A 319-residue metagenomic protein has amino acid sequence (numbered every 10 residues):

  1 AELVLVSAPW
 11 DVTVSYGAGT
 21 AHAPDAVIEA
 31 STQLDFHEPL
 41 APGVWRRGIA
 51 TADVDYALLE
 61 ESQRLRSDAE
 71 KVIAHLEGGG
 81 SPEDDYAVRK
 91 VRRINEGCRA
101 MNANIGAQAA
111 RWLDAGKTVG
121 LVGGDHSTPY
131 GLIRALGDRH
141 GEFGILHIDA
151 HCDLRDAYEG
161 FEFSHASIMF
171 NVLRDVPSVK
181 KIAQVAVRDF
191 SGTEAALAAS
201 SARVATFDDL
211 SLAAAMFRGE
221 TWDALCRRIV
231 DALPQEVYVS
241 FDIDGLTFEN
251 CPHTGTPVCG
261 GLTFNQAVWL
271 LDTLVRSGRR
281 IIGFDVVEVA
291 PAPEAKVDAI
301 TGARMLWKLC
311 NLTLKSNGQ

Functional and structural regions predicted by a protein language model:
A1-W10, Y16-G120, T128-G131, A135-H140 (+4 more regions): Catalytic cores of soluble, metal-dependent hydrolases
V119-G123, K181-Q184: Short catalytic-loop micro-motif centered on adjacent basic/acidic residues
G124-D125, A150-H151, V187, V289: An acidic- and aromatic-residue-enriched active-site/binding cleft used to recognize and process polar
G141-L154, L173: Acidic, His- and aromatic-enriched active-site or binding-groove loops in soluble protein domains that engage sugars
H147-I148, K181-R188: Short internal beta-strands
L154-M169: Short beta-strand elements at the ligand-binding edges of bilobed clamshell
